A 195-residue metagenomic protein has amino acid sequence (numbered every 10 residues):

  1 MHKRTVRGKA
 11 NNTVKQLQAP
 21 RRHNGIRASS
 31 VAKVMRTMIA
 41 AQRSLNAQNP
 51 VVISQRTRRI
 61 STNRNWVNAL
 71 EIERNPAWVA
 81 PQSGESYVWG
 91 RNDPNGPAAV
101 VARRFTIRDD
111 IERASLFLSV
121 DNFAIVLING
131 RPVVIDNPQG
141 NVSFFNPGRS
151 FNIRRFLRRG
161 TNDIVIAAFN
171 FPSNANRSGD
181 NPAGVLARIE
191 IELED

Functional and structural regions predicted by a protein language model:
H2-I128, P132-V134, N146-D195: Beta-strand-rich recognition domains
V134-V142: A short acidic/small-residue loop/turn micro-motif
